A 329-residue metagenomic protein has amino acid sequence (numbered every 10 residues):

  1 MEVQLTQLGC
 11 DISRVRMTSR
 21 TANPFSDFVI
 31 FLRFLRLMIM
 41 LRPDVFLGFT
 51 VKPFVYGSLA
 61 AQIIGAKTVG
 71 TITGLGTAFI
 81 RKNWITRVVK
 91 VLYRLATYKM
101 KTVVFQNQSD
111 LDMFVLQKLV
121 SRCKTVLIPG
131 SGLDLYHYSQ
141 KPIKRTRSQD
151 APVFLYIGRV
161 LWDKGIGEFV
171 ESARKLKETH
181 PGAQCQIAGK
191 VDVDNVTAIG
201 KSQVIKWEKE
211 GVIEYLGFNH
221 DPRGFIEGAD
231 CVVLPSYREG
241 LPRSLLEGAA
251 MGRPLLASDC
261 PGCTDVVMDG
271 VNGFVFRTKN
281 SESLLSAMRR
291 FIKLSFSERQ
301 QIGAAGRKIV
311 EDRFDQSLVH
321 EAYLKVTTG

Functional and structural regions predicted by a protein language model:
M1-S26, M113, K124-L127, V191-V193: N-terminal strand-loop element at the rim of the active site of nucleotide-sugar-dependent glycosyltransferases
S13-R14, R94-Q140, Y156: Donor nucleotide-sugar binding/catalytic pocket of nucleotide-sugar-dependent glycosyltransferases
G48-F54, I72: Short His-centered aromatic/hydrophobic patch
P152, Y156-K175, E282: A conserved mid-protein helix/loop that constitutes part of the nucleotide-sugar donor-binding site
F218, Y237: Aromatic "clamp/platform" in nucleotide-sugar-dependent glycosyltransferases that forms part of the donor/acceptor
P254-A257, V267: Short hydrophobic beta-strand element within catalytic cores of glycosyltransferases and related nucleotide-activated
D269-G270, F274-S281, R290-F296: Conserved acidic donor-binding segment of nucleotide-sugar-dependent glycosyltransferases
S297-D312, A322: A short, well-ordered alpha-helix in the C-terminal region of glycosyltransferases
